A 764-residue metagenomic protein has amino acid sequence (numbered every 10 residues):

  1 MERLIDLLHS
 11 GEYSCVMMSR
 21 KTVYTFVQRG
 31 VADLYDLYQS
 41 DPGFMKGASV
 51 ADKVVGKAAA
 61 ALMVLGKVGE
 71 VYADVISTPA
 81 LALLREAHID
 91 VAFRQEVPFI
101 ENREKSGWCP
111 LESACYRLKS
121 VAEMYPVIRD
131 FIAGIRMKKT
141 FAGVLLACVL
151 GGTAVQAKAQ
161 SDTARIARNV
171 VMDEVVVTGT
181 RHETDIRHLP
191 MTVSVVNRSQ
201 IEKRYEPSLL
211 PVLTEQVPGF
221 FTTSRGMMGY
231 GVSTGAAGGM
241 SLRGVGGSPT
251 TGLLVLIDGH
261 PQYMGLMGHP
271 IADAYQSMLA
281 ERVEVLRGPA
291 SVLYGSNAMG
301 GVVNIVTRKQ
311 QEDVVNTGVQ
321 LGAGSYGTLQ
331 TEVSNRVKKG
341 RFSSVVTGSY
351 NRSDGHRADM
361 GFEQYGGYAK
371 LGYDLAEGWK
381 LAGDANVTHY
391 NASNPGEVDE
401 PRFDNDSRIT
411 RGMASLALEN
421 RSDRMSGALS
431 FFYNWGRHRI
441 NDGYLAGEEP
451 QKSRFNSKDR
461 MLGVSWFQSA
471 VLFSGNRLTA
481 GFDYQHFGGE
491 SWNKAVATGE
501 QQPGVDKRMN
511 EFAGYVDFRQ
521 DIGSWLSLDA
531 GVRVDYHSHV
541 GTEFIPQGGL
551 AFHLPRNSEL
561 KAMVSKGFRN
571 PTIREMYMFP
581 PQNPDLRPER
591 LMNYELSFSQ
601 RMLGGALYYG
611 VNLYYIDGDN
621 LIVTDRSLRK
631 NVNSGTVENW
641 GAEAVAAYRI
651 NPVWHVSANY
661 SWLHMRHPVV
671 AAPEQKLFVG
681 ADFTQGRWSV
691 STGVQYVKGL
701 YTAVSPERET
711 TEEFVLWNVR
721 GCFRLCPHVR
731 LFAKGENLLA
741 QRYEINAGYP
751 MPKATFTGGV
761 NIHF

Functional and structural regions predicted by a protein language model:
A159, G372-L375, A562, H655-V656 (+1 more regions): Conserved C-terminal beta-signal and adjacent last beta-strands/turns of outer-membrane beta-barrel proteins
T214-H260: Extracytoplasmic beta-strand/coil segments of soluble accessory domains associated with Gram-negative outer-membrane
H260-R287: Short acidic/polar hinge/loop motifs at secondary-structure boundaries that mediate gating or recognition
V302, T307-R336, G348, S353-M360: Short strand-turn segments of transmembrane beta-barrel domains in outer membranes, especially the first one or two
S353-M360, Q364, D374, G378-M461: Flexible loop and strand-edge segments within Gram-negative outer membrane beta-barrel domains
A376, F473-R477, Q502-D617, N651-P652 (+3 more regions): Structural signature of Gram-negative outer-membrane beta-barrels, strongest in the C-terminal barrel of TonB-dependent
V398-R421, S457, K507-M509, N557-E559 (+4 more regions): Outer-membrane beta-barrel signature, preferentially recognizing the C-terminal barrel domain of Gram-negative
D521-S524, L613-D617, N633-Y701, L739: Gram-negative outer-membrane beta-barrel transporters
